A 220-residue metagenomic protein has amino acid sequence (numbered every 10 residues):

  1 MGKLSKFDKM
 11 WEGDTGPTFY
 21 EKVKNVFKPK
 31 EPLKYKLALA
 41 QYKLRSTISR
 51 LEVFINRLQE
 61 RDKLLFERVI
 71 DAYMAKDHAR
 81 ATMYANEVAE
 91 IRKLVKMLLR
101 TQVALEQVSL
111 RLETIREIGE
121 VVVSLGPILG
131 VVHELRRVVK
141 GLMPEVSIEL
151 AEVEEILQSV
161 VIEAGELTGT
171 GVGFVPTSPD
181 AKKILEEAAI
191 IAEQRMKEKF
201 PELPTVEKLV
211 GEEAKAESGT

Functional and structural regions predicted by a protein language model:
M1-V53, V122-T220: Long C-terminal interaction segments enriched in charged/acidic composition
I48-N56, I91-V95, T114-V123: A ubiquitous short alpha-helical element
R57-L65: Extended, amphipathic, non-transmembrane alpha-helical segments
E67, M74, R100, Q107 (+5 more regions): Residue-level recognition of alpha-helical coiled-coils, specifically the heptad-repeat register on one helix face
R80-T82: Solenoid-repeat scaffolds in large eukaryotic assemblies
I91-R111: Amphipathic alpha-helical coiled-coil segments
